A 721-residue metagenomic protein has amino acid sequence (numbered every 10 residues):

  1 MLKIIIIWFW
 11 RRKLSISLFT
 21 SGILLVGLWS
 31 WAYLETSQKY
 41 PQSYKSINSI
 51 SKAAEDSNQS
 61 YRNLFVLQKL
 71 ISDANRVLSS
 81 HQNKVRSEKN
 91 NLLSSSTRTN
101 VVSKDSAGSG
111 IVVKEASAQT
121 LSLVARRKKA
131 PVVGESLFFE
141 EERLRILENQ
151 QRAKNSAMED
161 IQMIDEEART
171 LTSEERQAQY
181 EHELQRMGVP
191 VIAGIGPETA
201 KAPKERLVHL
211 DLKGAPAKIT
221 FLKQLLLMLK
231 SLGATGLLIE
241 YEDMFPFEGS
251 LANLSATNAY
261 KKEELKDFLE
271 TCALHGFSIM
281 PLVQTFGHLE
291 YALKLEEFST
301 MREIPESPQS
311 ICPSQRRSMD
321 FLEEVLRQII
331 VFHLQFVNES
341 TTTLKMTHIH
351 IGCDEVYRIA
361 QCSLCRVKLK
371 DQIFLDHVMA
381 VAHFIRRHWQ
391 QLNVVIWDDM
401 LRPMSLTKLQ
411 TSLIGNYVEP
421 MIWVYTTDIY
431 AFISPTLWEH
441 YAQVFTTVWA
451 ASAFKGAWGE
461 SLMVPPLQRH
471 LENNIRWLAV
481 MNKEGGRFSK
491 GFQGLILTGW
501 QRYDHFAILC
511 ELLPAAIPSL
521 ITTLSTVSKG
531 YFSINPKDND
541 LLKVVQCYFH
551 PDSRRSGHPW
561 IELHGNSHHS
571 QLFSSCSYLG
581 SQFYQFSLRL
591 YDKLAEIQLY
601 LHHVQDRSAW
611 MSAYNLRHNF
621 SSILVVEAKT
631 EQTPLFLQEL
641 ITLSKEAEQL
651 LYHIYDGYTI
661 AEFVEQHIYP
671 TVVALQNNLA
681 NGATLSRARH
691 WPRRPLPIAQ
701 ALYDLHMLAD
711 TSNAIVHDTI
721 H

Functional and structural regions predicted by a protein language model:
M1-K13, Y44-Y61, L67-Q68, A74 (+1 more regions): Short, low-complexity, Lys/Arg-enriched N-terminal segments of secretory-pathway carbohydrate enzymes
L2-I47: N-terminal signal-anchor transmembrane helix specifying type II single-pass membrane topology of secretory-pathway
K3, R12-L18, V113, L137-E142 (+13 more regions): Substrate-binding groove of N-acetylhexosamine-processing glycoside hydrolases
A32-P41, L121-K154, M158-R387, V395: Feature activates predominantly on carbohydrate-active enzymes
N48-S51, S72, L78, R86 (+5 more regions): Residues marking helix boundaries in flexible regions
A53, S72, R86, E115 (+3 more regions): Proteolytic processing junctions in secreted/extracellular precursors, especially proprotein convertase/trypsin-like
L64, L70, S106-S109, L144: N-terminal secretory targeting and juxtamembrane "stalk" segments of secreted and cell-surface proteins
Q82-S87, S96, V102, V112 (+4 more regions): Intrinsically disordered, low-complexity, serine/threonine- and charge-rich segments
